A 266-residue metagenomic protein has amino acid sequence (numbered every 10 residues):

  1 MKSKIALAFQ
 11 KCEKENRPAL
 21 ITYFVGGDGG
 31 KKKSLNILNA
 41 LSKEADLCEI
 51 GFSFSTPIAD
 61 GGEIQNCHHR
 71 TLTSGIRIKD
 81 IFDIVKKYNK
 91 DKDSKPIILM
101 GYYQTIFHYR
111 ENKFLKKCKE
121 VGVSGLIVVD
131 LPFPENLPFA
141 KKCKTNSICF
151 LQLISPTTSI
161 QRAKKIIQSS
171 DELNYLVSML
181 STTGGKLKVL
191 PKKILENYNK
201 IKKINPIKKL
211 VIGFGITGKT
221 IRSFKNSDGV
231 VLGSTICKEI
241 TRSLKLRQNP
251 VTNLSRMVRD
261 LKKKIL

Functional and structural regions predicted by a protein language model:
M1-I21, I84-K90: N-terminal amphipathic alpha-helix/helix-capping segment at the start of soluble metabolic enzymes
E15-I21, K92-Y102, C143-L153, I201-G215: Short beta-strand/loop segments at the ligand-binding rim of alpha/beta enzyme cores
V25, G30, M100-H108, P132-F133 (+2 more regions): Glycine-rich beta-to-alpha transition loops that act as phosphate-gripper elements at the mouths of alpha/beta enzyme
K31-S42, T158-S169, I204-N205, I212-V230: Catalytic cores of alpha/beta
L47-P57, G125-E135, Y175-G185, N226-L246: Glycine-rich phosphate-binding active-site loops on the catalytic face of alpha/beta enzymes
T73-G75, G122-E135, C149-T158, A163 (+1 more regions): Catalytic beta/alpha-barrel core
A163-I201, E239-L244: Glycine/Thr-rich beta-alpha phosphate-binding loop at enzyme active sites
K200-K208, K219-R222, S227, V231-L266: Alpha/beta catalytic cores of nucleotide-metabolism and tRNA/nucleoside-modifying enzymes
